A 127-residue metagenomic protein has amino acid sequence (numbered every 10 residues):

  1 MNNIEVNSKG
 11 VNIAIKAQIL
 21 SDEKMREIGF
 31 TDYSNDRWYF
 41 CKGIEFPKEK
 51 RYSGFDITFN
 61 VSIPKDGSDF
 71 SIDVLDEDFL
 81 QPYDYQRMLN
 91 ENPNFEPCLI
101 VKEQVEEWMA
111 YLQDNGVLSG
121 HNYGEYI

Functional and structural regions predicted by a protein language model:
M1-I28: Charge-rich, low-complexity N-terminal segments
N2, N7-N12, N35-F40, S53-F59 (+2 more regions): Generic structural motif recognizing short loop/turn segments at the entrances and edges of beta-strands
N3-V6, A14, T31-Y33, Y52-F59 (+1 more regions): Contiguous hydrophobic segments
K9-G10, K65-I127: Intrinsically disordered, low-complexity regulatory regions enriched in serine/threonine/proline and acidic residues
Q18-L20, R26-K65, Y85: Ser/Thr-rich, low-complexity intrinsically disordered terminal regions
